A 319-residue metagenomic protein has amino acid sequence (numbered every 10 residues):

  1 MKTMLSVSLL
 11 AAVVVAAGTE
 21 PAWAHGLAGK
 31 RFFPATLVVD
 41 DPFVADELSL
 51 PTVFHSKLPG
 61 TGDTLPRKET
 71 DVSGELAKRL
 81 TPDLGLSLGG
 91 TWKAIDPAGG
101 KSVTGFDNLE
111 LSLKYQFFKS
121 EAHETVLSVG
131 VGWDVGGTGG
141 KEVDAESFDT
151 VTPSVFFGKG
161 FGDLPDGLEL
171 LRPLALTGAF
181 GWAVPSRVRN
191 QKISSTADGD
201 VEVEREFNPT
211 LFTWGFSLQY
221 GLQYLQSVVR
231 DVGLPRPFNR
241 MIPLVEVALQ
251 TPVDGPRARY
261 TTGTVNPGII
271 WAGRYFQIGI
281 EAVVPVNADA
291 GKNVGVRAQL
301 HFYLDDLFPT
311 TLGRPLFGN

Functional and structural regions predicted by a protein language model:
M1-S8: Bacterial N-terminal signal peptides that target proteins for export
L9-L10, P285: Short coil/turn motifs at helix boundaries and re-entrant loops, enriched in small/polar and proline residues
L10-A12, F32-F33: Short N-terminal leader segment in a subset of presequences, especially plant chloroplast and some mitochondrial
V13-A22: C-terminal segment of classical bacterial N-terminal signal peptides
W23-N319: Transmembrane beta-barrel domains of Gram-negative outer membranes and organellar outer membranes
